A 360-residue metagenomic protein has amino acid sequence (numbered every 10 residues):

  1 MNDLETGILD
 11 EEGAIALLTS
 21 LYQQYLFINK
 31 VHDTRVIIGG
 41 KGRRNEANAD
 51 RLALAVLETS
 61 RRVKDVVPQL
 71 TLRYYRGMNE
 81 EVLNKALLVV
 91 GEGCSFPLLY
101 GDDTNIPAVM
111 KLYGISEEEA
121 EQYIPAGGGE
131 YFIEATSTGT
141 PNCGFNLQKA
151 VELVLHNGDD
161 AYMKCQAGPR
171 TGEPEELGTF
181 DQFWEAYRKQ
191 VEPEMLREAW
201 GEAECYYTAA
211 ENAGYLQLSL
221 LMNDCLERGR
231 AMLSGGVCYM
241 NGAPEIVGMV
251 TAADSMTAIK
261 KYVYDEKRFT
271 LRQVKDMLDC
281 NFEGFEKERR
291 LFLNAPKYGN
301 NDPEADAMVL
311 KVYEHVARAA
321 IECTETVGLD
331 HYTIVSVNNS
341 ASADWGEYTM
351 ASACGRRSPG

Functional and structural regions predicted by a protein language model:
M1-G360: Conserved catalytic cores of very large enzyme subunits
